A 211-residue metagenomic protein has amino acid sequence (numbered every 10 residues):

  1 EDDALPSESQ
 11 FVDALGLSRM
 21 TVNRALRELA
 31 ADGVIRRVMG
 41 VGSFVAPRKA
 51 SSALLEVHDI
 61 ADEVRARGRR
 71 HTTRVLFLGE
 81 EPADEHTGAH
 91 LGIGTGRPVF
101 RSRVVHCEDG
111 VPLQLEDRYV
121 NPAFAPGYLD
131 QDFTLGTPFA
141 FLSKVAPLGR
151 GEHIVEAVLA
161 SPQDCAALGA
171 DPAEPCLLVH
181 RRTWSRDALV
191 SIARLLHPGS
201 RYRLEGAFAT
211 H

Functional and structural regions predicted by a protein language model:
E1-V45: N-terminal helix-turn-helix
S7, F44-H58: Short, cationic-aromatic polyanion-contact patches
G16-L17, S51, L129, E152: Residue-level marker of alpha-helix boundaries and capping positions
D32, R67, V145: Change "in soluble alpha/beta enzymes" to "in soluble alpha/beta proteins
V38-M39, K49, G79, L159: A generic structural motif
H71-H211: C-terminal all-alpha effector/ligand-binding and dimerization domain of prokaryotic HTH-type transcriptional repressors
